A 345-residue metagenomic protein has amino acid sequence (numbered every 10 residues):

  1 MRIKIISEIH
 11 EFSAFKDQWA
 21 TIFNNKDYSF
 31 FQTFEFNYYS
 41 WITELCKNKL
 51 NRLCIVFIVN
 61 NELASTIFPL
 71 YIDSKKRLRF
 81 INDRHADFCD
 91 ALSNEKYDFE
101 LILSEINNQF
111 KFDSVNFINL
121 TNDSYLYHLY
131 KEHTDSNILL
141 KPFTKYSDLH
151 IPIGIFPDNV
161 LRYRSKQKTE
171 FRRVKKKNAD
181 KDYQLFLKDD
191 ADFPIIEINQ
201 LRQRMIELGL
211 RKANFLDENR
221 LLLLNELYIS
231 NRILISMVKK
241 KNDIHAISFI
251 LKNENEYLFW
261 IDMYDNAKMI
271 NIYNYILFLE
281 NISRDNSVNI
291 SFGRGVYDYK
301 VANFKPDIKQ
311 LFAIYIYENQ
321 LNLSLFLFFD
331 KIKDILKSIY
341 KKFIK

Functional and structural regions predicted by a protein language model:
I3-L78, L120-E132, L139-K145, I155-N266: A conserved beta-strand-loop-helix scaffold within acyl/acetyltransferase catalytic domains
I6-I9, Y130-V160, L234, K240 (+1 more regions): Active-site/acyl-donor-binding loops of N-acyltransferases
F36-S40, C89-E100: Aromatic/His-enriched, Gly/Pro-containing loop or helix-boundary segments that lie immediately adjacent to catalytic
D83-F88, T144: Short, solvent-exposed loop/turn segments at the edges of secondary structure
N94-N107, R211-F326: Aromatic (often tryptophan-rich) hydrophobic motifs at membrane interfaces
Y97-H150: Non-catalytic accessory segments adjacent to catalytic cores
V115-F117, F186, N289-S291: Short catalytic-loop micro-motif centered on adjacent basic/acidic residues
